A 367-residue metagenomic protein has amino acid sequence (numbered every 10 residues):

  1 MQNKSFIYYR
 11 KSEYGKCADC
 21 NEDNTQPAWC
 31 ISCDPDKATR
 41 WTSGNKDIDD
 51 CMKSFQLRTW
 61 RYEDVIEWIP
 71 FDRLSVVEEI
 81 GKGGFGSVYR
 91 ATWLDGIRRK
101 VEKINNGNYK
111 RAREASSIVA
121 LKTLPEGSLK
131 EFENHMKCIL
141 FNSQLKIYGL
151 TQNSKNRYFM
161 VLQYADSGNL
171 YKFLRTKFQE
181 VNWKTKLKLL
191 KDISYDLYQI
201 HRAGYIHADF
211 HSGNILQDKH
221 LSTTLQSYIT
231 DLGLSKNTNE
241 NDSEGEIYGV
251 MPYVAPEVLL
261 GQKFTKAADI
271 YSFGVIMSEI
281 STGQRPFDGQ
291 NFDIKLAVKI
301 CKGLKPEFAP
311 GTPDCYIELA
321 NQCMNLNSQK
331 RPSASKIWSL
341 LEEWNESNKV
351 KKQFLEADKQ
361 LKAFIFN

Functional and structural regions predicted by a protein language model:
K146-Y158: Short beta-strand micro-motifs within the conserved protein kinase catalytic domain, predominantly in the N-lobe
N156-N169: Conserved short submotifs of the Hanks-type protein kinase catalytic core that shape the nucleotide-binding pocket
T176-K191: Activation segment of protein kinase catalytic domains, centered on the conserved DFG
H201-D218: Catalytic-loop of the protein kinase fold
D269: Conserved catalytic-loop aspartate of Hanks-type protein kinases
E307, M324-K336: A conserved short helix/loop substructure at the end of the activation segment of eukaryotic-like protein kinase domains
